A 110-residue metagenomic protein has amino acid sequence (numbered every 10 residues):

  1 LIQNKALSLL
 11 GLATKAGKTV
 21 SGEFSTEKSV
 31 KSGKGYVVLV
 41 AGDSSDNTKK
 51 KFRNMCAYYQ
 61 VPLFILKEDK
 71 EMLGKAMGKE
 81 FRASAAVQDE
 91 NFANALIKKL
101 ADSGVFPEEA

Functional and structural regions predicted by a protein language model:
L1, K5, N47, E68 (+2 more regions): Charged, alpha-helix-enriched surfaces in structured cytosolic catalytic cores of large nucleotide-utilizing machines
L1-K5, F24, S103-A110: Polybasic, low-complexity intrinsically disordered tails and interdomain linkers
K5-V40: N-terminal first-folded block
G11, K31, A57, G78 (+1 more regions): Signal for well-folded cores of large energy- and translation-related assemblies
F24, D43-S44, E68-E71, E90: Short, ordered loop/turn segments at secondary-structure junctions
G35-N54: N-terminal positively charged helical leader segments and presequences
R53-R82: Mid-chain, well-packed structural core segment of small domains
G74-A110: C-terminal structural segments of small proteins and small subunits
